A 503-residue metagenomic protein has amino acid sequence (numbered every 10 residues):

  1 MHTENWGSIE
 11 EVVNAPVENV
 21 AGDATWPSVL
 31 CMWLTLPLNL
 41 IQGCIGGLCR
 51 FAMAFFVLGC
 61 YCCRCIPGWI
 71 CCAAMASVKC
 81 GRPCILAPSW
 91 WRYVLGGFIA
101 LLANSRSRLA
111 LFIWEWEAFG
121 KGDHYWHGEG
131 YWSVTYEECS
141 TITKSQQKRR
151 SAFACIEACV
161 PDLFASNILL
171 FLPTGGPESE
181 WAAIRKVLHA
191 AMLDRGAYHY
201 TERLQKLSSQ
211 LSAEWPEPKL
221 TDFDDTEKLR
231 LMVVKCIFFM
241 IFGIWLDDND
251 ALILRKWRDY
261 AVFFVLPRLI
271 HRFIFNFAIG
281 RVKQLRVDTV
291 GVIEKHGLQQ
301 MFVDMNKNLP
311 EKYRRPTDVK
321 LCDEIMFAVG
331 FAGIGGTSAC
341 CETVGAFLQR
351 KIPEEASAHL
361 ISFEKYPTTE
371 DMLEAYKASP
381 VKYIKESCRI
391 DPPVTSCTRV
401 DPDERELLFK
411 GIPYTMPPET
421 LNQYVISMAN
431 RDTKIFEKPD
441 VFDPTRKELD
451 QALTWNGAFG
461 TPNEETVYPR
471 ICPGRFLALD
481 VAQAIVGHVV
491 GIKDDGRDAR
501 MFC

Functional and structural regions predicted by a protein language model:
H2-F164: N-terminal membrane-proximal hinge/A-helix region immediately C-terminal to the signal-anchor transmembrane segment
Y136, A154-L207, W245-L252: Cytochrome P450
A197-C341: Cytochrome P450 heme-thiolate monooxygenase catalytic core
L309-E374, I384, A482: Central I-helix of cytochrome P450 enzymes
E355-K377, C388-P413, V425, K493-C503: Cytochrome P450 fold signature focused on the C-terminal beta-domain
Y424-A458: Conserved cytochrome P450 K-helix/beta-meander segment immediately N-terminal to the heme-binding cysteine loop
P444-A499: Cytochrome P450 heme-thiolate "Cys pocket" and heme-binding signature region
